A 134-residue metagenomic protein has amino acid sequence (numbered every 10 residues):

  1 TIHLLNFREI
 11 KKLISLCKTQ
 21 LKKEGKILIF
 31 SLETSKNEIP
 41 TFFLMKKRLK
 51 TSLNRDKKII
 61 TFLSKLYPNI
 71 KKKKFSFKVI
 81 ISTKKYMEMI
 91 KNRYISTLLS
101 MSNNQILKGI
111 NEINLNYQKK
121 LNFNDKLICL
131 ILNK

Functional and structural regions predicted by a protein language model:
T1-K11: A short SAM/SAH-binding and catalytic strip from SAM-dependent methyltransferases
I2-H3, E33-N37, K78: Short, catalytically relevant binding-site loops at active-site mouths
E9, T51-K58, Q105, G109: Soluble or luminal CAZymes and related metallo-dependent hydrolases
K11-K23: A short glycine-rich, Lys/Arg-flanked "PGG" loop and its adjoining helix->strand segment in the class I
K26-N54: Conserved class I S-adenosyl-L-methionine
S52-Y67, K71: Short alpha-helix
L66, I70-K134: Conserved Class I S-adenosyl-L-methionine
